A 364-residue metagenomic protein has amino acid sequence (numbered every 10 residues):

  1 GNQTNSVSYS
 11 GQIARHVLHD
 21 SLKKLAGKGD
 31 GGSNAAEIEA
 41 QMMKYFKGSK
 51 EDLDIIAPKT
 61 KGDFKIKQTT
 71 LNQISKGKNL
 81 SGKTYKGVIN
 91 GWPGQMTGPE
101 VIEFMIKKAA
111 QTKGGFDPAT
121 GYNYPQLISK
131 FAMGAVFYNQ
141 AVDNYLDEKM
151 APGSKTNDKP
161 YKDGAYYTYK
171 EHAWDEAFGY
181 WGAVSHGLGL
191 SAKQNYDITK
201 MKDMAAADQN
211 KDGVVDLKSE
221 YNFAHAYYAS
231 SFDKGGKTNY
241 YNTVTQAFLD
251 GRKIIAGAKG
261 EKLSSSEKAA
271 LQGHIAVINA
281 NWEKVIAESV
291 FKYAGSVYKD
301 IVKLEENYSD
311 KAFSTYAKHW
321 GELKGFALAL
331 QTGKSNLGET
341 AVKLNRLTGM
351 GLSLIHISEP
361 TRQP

Functional and structural regions predicted by a protein language model:
G1-L354, S358, R362: Mature extracytoplasmic or organellar-lumen-exposed domains after removal of signal/transit peptides
